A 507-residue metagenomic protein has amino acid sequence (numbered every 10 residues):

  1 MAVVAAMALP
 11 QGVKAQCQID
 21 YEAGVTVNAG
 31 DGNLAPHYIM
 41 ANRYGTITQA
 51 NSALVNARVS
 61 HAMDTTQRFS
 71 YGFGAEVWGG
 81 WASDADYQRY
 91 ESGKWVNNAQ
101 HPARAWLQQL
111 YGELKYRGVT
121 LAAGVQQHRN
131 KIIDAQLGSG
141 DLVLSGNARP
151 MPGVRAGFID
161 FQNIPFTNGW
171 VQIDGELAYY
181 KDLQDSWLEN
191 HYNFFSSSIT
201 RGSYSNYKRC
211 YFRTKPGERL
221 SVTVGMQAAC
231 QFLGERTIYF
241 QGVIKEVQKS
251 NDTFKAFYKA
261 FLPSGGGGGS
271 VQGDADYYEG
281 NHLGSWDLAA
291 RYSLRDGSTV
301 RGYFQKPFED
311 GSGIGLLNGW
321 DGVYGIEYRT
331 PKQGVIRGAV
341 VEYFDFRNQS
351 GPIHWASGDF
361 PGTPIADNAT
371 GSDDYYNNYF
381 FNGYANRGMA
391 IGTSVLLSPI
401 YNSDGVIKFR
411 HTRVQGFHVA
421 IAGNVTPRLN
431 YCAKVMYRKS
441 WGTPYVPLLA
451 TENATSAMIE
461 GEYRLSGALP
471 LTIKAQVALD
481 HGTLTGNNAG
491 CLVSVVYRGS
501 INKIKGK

Functional and structural regions predicted by a protein language model:
M1-I19: Bacterial Sec-dependent N-terminal signal peptides
K14-D20, S60-F73, K115-A122, F161-G175 (+6 more regions): Short loop/turn motifs that connect adjacent beta-strands in outer-membrane beta-barrel proteins
A15-A53, D64-A75, I173-Y179: Transmembrane beta-strand segments of Gram-negative outer membrane beta-barrel proteins
V25-N33, H61, V77-S83, Y116-G118 (+9 more regions): Transmembrane beta-strands of outer-membrane beta-barrel pores
M40-G45, W78, Q88-N98, G138-L144 (+6 more regions): Extracellular loop and loop/strand-boundary signature of outer-membrane beta-barrel proteins
Q67-Y116, H128-N147: Surface-exposed loop and membrane-interface regions of Gram-negative outer-membrane beta-barrel proteins
H128-G242: Internal, well-ordered domain-core segments that constitute the primary functional module of diverse proteins
L220-A229, E235-K507: Exposed, low-structure sequence patches enriched in small/polar residues
